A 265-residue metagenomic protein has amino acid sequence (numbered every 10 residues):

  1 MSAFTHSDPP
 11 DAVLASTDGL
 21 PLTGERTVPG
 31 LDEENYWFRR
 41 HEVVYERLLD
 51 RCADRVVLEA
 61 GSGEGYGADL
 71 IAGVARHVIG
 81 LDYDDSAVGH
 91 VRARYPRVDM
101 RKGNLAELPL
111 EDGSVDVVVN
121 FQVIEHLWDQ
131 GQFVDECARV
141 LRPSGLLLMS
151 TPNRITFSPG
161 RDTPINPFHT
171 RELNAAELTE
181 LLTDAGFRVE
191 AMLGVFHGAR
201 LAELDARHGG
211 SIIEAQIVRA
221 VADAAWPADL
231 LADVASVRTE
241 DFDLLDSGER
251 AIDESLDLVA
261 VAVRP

Functional and structural regions predicted by a protein language model:
M1-E111, V117-F121, G131-V134, G194 (+2 more regions): Conserved N-terminal segment of class I S-adenosyl-L-methionine
A87, I155-F157, F196-A199: Feature marks short, surface-exposed loop/turn motifs that line or immediately flank catalytic pockets and channel
Q122-H126: A short His-aromatic
G131-P143: A short glycine-rich, Lys/Arg-flanked "PGG" loop and its adjoining helix->strand segment in the class I
M149-R171: Short, glycine-/aromatic-enriched active-site segment of Class I SAM-dependent methyltransferases
P159-T163, L201-R207: Short aromatic-enriched loop/helix-cap "lid" or pocket-rim segments at secondary-structure transitions that line
T170-G186: Short alpha-helix
F187-G198: Conserved S-adenosyl-L-methionine
